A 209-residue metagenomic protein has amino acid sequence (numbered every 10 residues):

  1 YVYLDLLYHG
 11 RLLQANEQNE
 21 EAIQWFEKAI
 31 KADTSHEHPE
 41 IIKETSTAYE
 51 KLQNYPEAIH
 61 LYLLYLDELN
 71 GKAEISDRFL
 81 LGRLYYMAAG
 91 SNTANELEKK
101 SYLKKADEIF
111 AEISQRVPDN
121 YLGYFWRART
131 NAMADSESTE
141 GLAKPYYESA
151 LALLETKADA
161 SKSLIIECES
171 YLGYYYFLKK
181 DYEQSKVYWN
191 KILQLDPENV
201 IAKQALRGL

Functional and structural regions predicted by a protein language model:
Y1-K179, Q204-L209: Alpha-solenoid helical repeat scaffolds
I192-L193, N199-L209: Eukaryotic acidic, Ser/Thr-rich intrinsically disordered low-complexity regions
